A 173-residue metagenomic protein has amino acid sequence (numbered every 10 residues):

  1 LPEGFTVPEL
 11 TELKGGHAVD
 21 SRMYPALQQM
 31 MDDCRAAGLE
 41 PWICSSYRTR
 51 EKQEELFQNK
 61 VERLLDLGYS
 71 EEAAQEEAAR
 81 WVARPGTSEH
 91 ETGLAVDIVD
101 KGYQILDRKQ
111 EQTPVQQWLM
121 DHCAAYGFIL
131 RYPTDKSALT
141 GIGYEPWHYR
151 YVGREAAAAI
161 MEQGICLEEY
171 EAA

Functional and structural regions predicted by a protein language model:
L1-A173: Extracytoplasmic cell-surface/polysaccharide-interacting catalytic and binding patches
